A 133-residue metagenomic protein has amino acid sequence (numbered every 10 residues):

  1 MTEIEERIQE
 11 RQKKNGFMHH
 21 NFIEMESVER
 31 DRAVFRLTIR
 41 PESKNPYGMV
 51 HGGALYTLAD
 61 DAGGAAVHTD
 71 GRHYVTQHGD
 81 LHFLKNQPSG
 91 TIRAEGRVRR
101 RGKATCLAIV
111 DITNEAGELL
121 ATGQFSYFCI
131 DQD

Functional and structural regions predicted by a protein language model:
M1-D133: Terminal targeting signals and extreme-terminal segments of soluble enzymes
